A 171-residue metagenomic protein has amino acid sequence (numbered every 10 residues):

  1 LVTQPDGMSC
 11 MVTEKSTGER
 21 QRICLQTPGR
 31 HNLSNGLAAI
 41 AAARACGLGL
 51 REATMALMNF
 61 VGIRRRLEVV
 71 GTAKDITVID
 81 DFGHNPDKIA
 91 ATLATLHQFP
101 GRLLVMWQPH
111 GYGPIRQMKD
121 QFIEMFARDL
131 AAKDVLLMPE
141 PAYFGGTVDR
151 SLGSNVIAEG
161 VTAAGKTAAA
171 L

Functional and structural regions predicted by a protein language model:
L1-T3: A conserved short coil-to-beta-strand element within the FAD-binding core of flavoproteins
P5, C10, S16-A132: Nucleotide phosphate-binding/pyrophosphate-handling subdomain across enzymes that bind or process nucleotide phosphates
M11, H97, A158-T162: Class I S-adenosyl-L-methionine
F126-L171: C-terminal helical cap/extension that packs against the catalytic core of soluble nucleotide-cofactor enzymes
